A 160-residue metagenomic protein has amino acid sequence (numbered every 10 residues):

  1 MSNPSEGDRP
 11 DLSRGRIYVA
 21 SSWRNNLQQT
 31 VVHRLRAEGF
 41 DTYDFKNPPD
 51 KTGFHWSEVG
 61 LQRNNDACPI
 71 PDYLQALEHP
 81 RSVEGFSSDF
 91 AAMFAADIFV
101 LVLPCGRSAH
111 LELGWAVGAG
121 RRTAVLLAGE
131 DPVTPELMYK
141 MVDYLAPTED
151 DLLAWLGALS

Functional and structural regions predicted by a protein language model:
M1-S160: Conserved catalytic or regulatory cores that recognize and/or transform ribose-phosphate-containing ligands
